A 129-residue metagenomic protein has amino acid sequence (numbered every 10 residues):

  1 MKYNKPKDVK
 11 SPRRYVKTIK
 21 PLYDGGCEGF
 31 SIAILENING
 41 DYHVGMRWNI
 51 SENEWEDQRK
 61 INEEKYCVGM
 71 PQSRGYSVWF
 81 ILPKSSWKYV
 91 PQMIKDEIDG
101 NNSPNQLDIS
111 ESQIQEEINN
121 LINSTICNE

Functional and structural regions predicted by a protein language model:
M1-G26: Negatively charged, low-complexity tracts enriched in Asp/Glu with abundant Ser/Thr
V9-R13, H43, M70: General helical secondary-structure elements
P12-I19, N49, I61-N62, Y76: Small/flexible residues
T18-P21, I34, Q106, N120: Acidic/proline-rich low-complexity IDRs
Y23-G29, I118, I122: Terminal helix-to-tail segments of small alpha-helical proteins
E28-G69: A short, structured beta-strand/loop element
E52-E129: Mixed-charge, Lys/Arg-enriched low-complexity segments
